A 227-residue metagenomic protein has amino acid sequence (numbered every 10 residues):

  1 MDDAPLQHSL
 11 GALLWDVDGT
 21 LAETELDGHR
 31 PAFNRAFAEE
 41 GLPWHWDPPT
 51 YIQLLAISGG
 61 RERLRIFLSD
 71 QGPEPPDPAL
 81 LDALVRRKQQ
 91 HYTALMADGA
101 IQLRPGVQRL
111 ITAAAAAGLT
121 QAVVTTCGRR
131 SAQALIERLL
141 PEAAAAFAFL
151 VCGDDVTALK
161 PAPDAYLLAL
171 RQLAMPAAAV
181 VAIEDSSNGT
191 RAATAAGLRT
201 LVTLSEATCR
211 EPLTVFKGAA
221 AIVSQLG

Functional and structural regions predicted by a protein language model:
D2-L10, Q108, T112, G128-G227: Asp-based, Mg2+/Mn2+-dependent phosphohydrolase catalytic module
D3-P105, T112, A116-A117: N-terminal helical cap/lid subdomain that shapes the substrate entry/recognition surface in HAD-like hydrolases
T20, T125-C127: Conserved phosphate-coupling serine/threonine residues in phosphotransfer and NTP-handling enzymes
G118-L119, L198: A generic structural motif
